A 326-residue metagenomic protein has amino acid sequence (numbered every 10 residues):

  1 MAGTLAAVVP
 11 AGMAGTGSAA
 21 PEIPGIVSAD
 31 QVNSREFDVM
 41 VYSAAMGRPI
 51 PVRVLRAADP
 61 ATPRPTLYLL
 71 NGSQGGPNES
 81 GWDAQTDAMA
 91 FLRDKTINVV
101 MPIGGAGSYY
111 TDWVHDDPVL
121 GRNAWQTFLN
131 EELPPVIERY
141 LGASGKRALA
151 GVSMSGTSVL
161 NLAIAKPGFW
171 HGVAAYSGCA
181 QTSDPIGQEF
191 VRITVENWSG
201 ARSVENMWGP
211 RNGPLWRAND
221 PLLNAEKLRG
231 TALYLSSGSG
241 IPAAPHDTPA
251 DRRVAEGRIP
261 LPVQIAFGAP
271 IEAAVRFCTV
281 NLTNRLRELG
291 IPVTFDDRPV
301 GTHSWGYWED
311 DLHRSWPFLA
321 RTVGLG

Functional and structural regions predicted by a protein language model:
M1-A19: Secretory targeting and sorting signals
G15-G326: Non-catalytic cap/lid and distal C-terminal segments of serine-dependent acyl enzymes
